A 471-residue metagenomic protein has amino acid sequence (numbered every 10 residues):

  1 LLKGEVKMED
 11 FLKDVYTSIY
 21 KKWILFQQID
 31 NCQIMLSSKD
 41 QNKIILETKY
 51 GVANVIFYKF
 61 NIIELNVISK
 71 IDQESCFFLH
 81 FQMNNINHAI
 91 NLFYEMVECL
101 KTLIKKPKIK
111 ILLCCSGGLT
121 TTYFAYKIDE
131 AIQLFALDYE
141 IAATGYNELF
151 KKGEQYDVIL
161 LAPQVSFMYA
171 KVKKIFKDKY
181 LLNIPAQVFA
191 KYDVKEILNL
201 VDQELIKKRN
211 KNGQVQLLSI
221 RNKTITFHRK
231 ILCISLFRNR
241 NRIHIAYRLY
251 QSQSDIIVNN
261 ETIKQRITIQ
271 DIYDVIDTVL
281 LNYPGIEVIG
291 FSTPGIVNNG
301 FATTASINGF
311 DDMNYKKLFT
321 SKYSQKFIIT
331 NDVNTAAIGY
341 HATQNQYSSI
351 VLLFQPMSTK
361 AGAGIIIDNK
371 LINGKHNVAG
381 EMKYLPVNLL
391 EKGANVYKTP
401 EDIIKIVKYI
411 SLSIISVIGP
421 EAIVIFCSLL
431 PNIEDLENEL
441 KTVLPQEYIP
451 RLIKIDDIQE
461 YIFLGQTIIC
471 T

Functional and structural regions predicted by a protein language model:
L2-K7, N212-L281, G285-E287, L389-T471: ATP-binding/phosphotransfer module of carbohydrate and carboxylate kinases, centering on a glycine-rich
L2-V52: Short Lys/Arg-enriched alpha/beta "domain-start" segment
G4-K7, S75-L103, Y180-L217, Y315-L318 (+1 more regions): Ser/Thr/Gly-rich flexible loops in soluble cytosolic domains mediating phosphotransfer, phosphorylation
I19-Y20, I109-D138: Short, charged N-terminal beta->alpha structural module
N42, T48-F93, S321-K322: Helix-enriched interaction subdomains in cytosolic or periplasmic regions, typified by TIR/SEFIR signaling/NADase cores
Q133-G153, Q214-S219, D274-D277: A short, well-structured beta->alpha microelement
H244-N259, I328-N331, A336-S416: Glycine/GP-enriched mid-protein hinge/lid loop-to-helix segment characteristic of carbohydrate kinases
Q265-Y273, G285-H341, E434-E447: Glycine-rich phosphate-binding loop and adjoining helix at the ATP-binding site of ATP-dependent phosphoryl-transfer
